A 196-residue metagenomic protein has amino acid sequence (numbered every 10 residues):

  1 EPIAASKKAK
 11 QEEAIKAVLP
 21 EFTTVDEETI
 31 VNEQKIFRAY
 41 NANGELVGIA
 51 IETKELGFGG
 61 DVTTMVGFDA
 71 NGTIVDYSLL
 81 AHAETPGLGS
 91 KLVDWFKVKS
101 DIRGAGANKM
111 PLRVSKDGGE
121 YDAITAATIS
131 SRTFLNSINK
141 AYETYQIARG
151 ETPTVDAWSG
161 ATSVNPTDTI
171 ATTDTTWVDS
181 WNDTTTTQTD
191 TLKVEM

Functional and structural regions predicted by a protein language model:
E1-M196: Flexible, solvent-exposed loop/hinge segments and secondary-structure transition points
